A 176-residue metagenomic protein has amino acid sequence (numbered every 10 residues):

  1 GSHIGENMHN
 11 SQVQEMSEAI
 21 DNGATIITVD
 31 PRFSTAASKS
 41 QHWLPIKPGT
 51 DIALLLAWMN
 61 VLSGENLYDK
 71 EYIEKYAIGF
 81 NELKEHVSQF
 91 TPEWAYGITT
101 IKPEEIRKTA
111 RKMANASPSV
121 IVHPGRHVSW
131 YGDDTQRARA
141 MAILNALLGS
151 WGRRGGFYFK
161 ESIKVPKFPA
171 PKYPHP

Functional and structural regions predicted by a protein language model:
G1-P166, Y173-P174: Cofactor-pocket helix-loop regions in the catalytic cores of large enzyme subunits
